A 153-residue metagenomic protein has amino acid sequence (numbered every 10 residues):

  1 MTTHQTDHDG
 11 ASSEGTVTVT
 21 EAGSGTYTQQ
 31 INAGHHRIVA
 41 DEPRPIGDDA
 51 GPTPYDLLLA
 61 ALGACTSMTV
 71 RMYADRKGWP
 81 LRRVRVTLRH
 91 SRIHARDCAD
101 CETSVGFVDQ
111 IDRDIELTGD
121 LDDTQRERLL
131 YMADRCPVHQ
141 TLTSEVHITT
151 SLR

Functional and structural regions predicted by a protein language model:
M1-A60, R71-R153: Extended beta-strand/beta-hairpin segments
